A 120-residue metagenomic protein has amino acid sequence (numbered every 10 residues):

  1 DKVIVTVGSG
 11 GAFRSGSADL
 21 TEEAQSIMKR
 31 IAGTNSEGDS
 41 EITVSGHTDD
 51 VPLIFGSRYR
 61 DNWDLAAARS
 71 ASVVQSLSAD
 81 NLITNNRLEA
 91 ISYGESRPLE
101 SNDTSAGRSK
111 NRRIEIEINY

Functional and structural regions predicted by a protein language model:
T6, A12-R30, T34-E37, H47-Y120: Periplasmic OmpA-like peptidoglycan-binding domain that tethers envelope proteins to the cell wall
S40: Short beta-strand/loop motifs in extracellular/secreted proteins, especially within beta-sandwich accessory domains
